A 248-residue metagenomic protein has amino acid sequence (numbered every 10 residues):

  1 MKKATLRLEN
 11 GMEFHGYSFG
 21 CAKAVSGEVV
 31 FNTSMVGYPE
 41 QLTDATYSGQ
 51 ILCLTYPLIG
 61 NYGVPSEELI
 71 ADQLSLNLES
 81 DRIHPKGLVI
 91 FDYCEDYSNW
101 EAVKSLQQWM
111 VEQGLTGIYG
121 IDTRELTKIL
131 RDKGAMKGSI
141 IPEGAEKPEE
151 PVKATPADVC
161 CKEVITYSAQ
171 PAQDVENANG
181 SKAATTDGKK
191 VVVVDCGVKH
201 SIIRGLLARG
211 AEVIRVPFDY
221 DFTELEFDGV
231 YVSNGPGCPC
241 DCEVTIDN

Functional and structural regions predicted by a protein language model:
M1-D219, P239: RNA-binding accessory domains that recognize and position tRNA/RNA substrates
A135-K137, V230-S233: Short, hinge-like loop/turn segments at secondary-structure boundaries
T185-K189, L225, V244: Short gly/pro-enriched beta-turn/loop segments at secondary-structure junctions
V194, S233-N234: Small/polar loops that bind or transfer phosphate-bearing groups
Y220-E226: Short amphipathic alpha-helix with an adjacent loop that forms part of the alpha/beta core around
F227-D228, N234-N248: Cysteine-nucleophile active-site neighborhood
